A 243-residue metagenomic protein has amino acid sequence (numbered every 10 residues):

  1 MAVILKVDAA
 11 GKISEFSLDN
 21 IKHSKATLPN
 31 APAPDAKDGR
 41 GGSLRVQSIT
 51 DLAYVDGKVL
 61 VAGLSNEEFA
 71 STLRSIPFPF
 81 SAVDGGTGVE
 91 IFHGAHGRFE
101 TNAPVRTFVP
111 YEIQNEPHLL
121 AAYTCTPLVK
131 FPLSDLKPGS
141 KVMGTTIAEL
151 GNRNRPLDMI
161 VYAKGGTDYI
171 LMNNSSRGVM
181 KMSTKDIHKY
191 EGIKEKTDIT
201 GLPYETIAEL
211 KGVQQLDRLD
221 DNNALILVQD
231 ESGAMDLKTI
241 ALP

Functional and structural regions predicted by a protein language model:
M1-P243: Sequence/structural signature of beta-propeller domains
